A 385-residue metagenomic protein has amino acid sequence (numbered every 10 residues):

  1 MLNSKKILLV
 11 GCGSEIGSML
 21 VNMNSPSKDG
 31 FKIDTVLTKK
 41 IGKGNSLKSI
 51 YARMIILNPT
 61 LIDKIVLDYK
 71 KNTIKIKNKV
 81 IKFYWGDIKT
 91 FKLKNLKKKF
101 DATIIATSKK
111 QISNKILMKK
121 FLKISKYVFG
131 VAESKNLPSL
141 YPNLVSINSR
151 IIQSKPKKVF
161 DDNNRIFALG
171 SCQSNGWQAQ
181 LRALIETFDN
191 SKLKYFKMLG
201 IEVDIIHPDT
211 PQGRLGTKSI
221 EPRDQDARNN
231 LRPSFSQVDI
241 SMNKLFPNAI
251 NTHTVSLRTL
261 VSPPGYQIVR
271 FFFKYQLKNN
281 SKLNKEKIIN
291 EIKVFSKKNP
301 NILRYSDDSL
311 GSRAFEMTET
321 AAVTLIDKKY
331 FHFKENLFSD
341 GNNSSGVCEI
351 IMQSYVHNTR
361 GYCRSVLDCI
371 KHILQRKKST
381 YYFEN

Functional and structural regions predicted by a protein language model:
M1-L2, S344: Glycine-rich phosphate/diphosphate-binding loops that line cofactor/substrate pockets in enzymes
L2-Q212, Y381: N-terminal Rossmann-like NAD(P) cofactor-binding subdomain of oxidoreductases, focused on the glycine-rich
K6-G11, I166-G170, I268-K274, E349-V356: Short glycine-rich or small-residue beta-strand-to-loop segments that form or flank ligand, phosphate, metal/Fe-S
S14, S18, I112, N175-Q178 (+5 more regions): Electropositive phosphate-/nucleotide-binding environments in soluble metabolic enzymes
G17-N72, D87-I88, F196-G200, D204-I350: C-terminal substrate-binding/catalytic lobe of Rossmann-fold NAD(P)-dependent oxidoreductases
Q178-R182, I240, R364, D368: Short, contiguous clusters of charged residues that form electrostatic/catalytic patches at enzyme active sites, used
A183-T187, F272, H372: Active-site catalytic microenvironments for nucleophilic, acid-base chemistry
I351-N385: Generic C-terminus detector
